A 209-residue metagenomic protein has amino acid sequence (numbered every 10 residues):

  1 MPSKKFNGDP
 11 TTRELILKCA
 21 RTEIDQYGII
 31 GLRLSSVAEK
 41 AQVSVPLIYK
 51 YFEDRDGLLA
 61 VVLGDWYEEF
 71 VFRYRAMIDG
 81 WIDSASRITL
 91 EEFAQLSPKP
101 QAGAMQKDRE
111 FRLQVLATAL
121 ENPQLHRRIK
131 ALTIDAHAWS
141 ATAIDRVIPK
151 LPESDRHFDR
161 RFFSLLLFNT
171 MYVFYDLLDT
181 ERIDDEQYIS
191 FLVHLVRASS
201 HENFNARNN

Functional and structural regions predicted by a protein language model:
M1-T11, F204-N209: N-terminal intrinsically disordered/low-complexity leader segments
T12-L15, C19-G57, V61: Helix-turn-helix
L15, C19-Q26, F72-G80, F111-V115 (+1 more regions): Solvent-exposed, amphipathic alpha-helical segments
L34, G64-V71: Short, basic, alpha-helical segments at the C-terminal edge of helix-turn-helix-like DNA-binding modules
D54, T118-P123: Short loop-to-helix capping motifs
V61, Y74-R109, R160-L165, I189: Hydrophobic alpha-helical connector segments
V71-F72, A102-L113, P123-P149, S190-V193: Amphipathic alpha-helical packing segments from all-alpha helical-bundle domains
H126-K130, V147-N209: Hydrophobic/aromatic-rich alpha-helical bundle segments in the mid-to-C-terminal region
